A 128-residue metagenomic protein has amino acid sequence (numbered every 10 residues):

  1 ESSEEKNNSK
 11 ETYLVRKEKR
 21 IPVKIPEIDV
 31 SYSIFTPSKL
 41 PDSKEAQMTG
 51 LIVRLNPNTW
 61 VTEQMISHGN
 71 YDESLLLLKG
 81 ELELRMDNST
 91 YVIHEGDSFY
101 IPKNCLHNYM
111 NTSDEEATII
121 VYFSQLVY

Functional and structural regions predicted by a protein language model:
E1-S31: Internal alpha/beta loop-helix hairpins
P22-Q64, Y122-V127: A short glycine-rich, His/Asp/Glu-containing loop-to-beta-strand
V30, A46, H94-E95, K103-Y128: Ligand-binding loop in jelly-roll beta-barrel domains
I52-P57, S67-L84: Short, conserved beta-strand element in jelly-roll/cupin
N56-W60, G96, N104: Tight coil/turn sites that cap or link beta-strands
S74, D87-K103: Short acidic-glycine-tyrosine-enriched beta hairpin
